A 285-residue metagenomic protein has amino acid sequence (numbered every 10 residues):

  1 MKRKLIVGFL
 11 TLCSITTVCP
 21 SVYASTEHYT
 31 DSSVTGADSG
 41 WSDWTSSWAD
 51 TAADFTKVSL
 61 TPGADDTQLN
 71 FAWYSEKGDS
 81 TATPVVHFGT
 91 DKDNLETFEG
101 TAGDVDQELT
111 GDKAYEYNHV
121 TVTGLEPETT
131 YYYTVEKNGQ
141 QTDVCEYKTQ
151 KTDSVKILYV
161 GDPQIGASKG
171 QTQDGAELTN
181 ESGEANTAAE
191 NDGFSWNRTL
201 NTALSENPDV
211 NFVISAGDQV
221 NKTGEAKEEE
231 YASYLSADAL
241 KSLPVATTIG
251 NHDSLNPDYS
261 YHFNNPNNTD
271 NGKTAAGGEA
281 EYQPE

Functional and structural regions predicted by a protein language model:
K2, F9-L10, R198-N201, A232-L235 (+1 more regions): A generic local structural motif
R3-Y23: Sec-dependent N-terminal signal peptides of Gram-positive bacterial secreted proteins and lipoproteins
C19-S182, S205-E206: Acidic, histidine-bearing metal-coordination/catalytic regions of metal-dependent phosphoesterases
E116-T121, T130-K151, T172, L178-N186 (+1 more regions): Extended active-site neighborhood of metal-dependent phosphoesterases/phosphodiesterases
P163-G166, D174-D192, G217-E228: The substrate-binding groove and active-site-proximal loops of carbohydrate-active enzymes, especially glycoside
D192-L255: Core catalytic region of metal-dependent phosphoesterases/phosphodiesterases, especially metallo-beta-lactamase-like
